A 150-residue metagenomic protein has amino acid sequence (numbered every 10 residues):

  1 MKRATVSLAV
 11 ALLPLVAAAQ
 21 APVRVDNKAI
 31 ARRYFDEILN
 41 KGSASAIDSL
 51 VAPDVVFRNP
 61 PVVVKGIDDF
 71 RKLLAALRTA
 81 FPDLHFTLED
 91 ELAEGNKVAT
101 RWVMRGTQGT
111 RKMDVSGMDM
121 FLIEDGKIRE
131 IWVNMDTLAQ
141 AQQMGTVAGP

Functional and structural regions predicted by a protein language model:
M1-A4: Positively charged n-region of N-terminal signal peptides that target proteins for export
S7-L15: Bacterial N-terminal signal peptides
L15-S49, P53, G145-P150: Short, low-complexity N-terminal intrinsically disordered segments enriched in polar/charged residues
V25, A44-N96: A solvent-exposed, acidic/Ser-Thr-rich amphipathic alpha-helical stretch
H85-F86, M113-M118: Short, surface-exposed coil-to-beta transition loops
G95-M104: A short hydrophobic beta-strand element
G106-Q108, I123: Beta-strand elements of well-folded, non-transmembrane domains
M120-M144: Short beta-strand edge/turn micro-motifs at domain boundaries
